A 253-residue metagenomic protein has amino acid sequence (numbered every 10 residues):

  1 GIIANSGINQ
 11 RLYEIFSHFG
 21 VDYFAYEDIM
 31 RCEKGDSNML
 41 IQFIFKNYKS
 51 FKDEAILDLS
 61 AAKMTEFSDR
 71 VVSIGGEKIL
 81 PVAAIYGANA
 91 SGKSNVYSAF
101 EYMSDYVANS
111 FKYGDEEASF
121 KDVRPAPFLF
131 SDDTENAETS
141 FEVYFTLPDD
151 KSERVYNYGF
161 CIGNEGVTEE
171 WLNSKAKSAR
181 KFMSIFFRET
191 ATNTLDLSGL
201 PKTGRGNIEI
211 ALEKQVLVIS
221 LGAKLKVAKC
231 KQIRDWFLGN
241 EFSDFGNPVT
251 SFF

Functional and structural regions predicted by a protein language model:
I2, I15-H18, D22-R31, G35: Short, positively charged and aromatic/hydrophobic N-terminal segments
I2-N9: Extreme N-terminal basic, low-complexity initiation segments that serve as generic localization/processing leaders
D28-D105: Pre-Walker A-like glycine/lysine-rich segment at the N-terminus of P-loop NTPase domains
I44, D58-S60, Y144, C161 (+1 more regions): Residues in well-ordered beta-strands of folded domains
K46-Y48, Y144-P148, N173-K175: A generic structural motif
K78, A84, S98-N157, G163-N164: Conserved P-loop NTP-binding catalytic core
E153-F253: Electropositive, glycine-dotted interaction segments that contact anionic polymers or phosphate-rich ligands
